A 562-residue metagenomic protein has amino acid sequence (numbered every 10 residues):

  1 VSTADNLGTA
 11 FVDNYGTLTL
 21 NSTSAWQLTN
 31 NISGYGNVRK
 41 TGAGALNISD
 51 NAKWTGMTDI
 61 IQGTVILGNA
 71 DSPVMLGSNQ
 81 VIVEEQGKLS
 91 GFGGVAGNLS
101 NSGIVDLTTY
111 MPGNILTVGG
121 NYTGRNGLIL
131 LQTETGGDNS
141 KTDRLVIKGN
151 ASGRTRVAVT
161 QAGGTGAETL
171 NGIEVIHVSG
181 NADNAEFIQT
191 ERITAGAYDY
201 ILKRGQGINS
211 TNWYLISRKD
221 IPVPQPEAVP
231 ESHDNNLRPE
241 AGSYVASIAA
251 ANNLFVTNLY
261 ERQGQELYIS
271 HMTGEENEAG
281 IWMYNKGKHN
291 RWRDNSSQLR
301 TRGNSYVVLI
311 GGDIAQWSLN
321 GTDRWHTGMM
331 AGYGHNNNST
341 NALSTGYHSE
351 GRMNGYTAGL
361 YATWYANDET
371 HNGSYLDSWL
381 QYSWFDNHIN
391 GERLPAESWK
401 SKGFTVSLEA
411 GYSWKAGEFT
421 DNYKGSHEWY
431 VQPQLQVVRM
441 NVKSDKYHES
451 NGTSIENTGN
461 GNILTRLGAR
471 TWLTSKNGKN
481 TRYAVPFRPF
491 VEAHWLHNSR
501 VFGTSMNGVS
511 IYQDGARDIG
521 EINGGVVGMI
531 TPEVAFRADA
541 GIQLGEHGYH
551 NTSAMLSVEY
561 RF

Functional and structural regions predicted by a protein language model:
S2-G16, N21-S22, W26-D50, T55-N150 (+3 more regions): Extracellular beta-solenoid/beta-roll
W54, M75-L76, A96, G346-E350 (+3 more regions): Alpha-helix capping and helix-loop boundary segments enriched in small/acidic/polar residues
S102, L130, G280-Y284, H326-M330 (+6 more regions): Residue-level detector of the transmembrane beta-barrel scaffold of outer-membrane proteins
G166-A182, S297-Q316, S454-N462: Short secondary-structure subsegments characteristic of cysteine-rich extracellular domains
Q225-N422, D539-G541, E546-S553: Outer membrane beta-barrel translocator domains of Type V secretion systems
E276-E278, N320-R324, E369-G373, S426-Y430 (+3 more regions): Strand-connecting loop/turn motifs
G359, Q434, N441, S450-F562: Outer membrane beta-barrel transmembrane domains
